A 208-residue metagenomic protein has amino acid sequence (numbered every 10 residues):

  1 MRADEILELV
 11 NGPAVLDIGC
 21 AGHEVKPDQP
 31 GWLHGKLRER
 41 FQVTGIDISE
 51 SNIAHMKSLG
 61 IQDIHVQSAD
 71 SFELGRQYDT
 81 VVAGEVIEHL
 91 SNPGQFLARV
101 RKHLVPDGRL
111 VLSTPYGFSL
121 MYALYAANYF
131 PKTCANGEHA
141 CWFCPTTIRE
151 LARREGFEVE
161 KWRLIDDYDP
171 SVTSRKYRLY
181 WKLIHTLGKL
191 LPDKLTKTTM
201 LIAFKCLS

Functional and structural regions predicted by a protein language model:
M1-P13, D28-L33: Conserved alpha-helix/loop element of class I SAM-dependent methyltransferases that forms part of the SAM/SAH-binding
V10-N11, R38, S91, V105: Short conserved AdoMet
A14, Q42, Q77-D79, R109: Structural signature of beta-strand start/N-cap positions in the alpha/beta core of ABC transporter nucleotide-binding
D17: Class I SAM-dependent methyltransferase core
C20, D70, S91-S208: S-adenosyl-L-methionine-dependent methyltransferase catalytic module, highlighting the catalytic core
A21-F72: Class I SAM-dependent methyltransferase SAM/SAH-binding core
S71-V81: A short acidic, Gly/Pro-enriched loop at the edge of an enzyme's catalytic core that lines a small-molecule cofactor
A83-V86: A short beta-strand submotif of the Rossmann-like class I SAM-dependent methyltransferase core that lines
